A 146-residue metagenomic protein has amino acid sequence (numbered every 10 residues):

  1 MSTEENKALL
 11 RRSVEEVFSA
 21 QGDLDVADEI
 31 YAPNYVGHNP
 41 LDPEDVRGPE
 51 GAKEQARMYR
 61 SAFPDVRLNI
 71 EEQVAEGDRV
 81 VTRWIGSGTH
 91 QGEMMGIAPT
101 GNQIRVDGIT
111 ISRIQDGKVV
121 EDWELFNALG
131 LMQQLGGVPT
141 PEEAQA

Functional and structural regions predicted by a protein language model:
M1-A146: C-terminal and inter-domain tail/linker signature
